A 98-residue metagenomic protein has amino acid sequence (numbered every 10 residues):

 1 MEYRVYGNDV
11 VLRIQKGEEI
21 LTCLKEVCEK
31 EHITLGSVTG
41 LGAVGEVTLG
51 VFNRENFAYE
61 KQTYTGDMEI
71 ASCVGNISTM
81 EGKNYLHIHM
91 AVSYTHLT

Functional and structural regions predicted by a protein language model:
M1-L12: Generic N-terminal amphipathic, Lys/Arg-enriched alpha-helix
R4-Y6, K30, Q62, G82: A generic structural signal for short, solvent-exposed coil/turn residues that cap or connect secondary-structure
L12, L35-S37, G45, I70 (+1 more regions): Short, flexible coil/turn micro-motifs enriched in small/turn-prone residues
E19-Y64: Short, well-structured hydrophobic secondary-structure segments
E55-H87: Active-site-proximal mixed secondary-structure blocks
T95-T98: Conserved small/polar residues in nucleotide/adenosyl-binding loops
